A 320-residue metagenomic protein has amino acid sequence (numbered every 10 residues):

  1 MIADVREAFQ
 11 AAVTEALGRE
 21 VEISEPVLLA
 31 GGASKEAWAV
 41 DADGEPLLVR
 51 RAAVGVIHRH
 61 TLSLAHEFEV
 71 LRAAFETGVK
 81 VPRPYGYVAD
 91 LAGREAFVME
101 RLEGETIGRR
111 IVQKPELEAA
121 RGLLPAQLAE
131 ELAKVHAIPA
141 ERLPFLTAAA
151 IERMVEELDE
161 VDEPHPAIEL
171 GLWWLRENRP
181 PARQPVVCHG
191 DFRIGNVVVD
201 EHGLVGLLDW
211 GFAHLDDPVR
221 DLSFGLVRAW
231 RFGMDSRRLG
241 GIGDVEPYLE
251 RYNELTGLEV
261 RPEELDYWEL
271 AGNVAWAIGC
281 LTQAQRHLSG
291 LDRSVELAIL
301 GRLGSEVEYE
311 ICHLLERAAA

Functional and structural regions predicted by a protein language model:
M1-E20: Juxta-kinase regulatory segment immediately upstream of eukaryotic protein kinase catalytic domains
P26-A149, E156-Q184: ATP-binding pocket architecture of kinase catalytic cores
P185-V187, V205: Conserved protein kinase catalytic-loop anchor
V187-H189, I194: Catalytic-loop of the protein kinase fold
L208-A213: Activation of the activation-loop gatekeeper triad in protein kinase-fold domains
D221-G257, A271-G290: Active-site activation/catalytic loop segments of kinase-like enzymes and analogous catalytic loops in related
E259-A271: All-alpha amphipathic helical-bundle segments outside canonical DNA-binding/catalytic cores that form hydrophobic
